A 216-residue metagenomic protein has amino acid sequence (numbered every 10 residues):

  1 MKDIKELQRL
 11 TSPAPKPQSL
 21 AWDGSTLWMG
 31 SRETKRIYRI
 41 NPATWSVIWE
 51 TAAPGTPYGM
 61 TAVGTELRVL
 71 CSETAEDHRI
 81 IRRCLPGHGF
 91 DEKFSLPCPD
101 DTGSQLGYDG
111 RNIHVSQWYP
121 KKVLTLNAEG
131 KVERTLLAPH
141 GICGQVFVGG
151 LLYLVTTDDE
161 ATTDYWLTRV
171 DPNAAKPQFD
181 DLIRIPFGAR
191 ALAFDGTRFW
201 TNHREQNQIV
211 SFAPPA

Functional and structural regions predicted by a protein language model:
R9-K35: Beta-strand-rich domains and repeat architectures in extracellular enzymes and scaffolds, especially beta-propellers
R9-P13, E50-A53, F94-P99, T135-H140 (+1 more regions): Surface loop/turn motifs at the tips and blade-to-blade linkers of beta-strand repeat domains
P15-L20, G55-V63, D100-Y108, H140-G149 (+1 more regions): Repeated scaffold domains used in trafficking and secretory/extracellular systems, primarily beta-propellers
T26, E66-R68, N112, L151 (+1 more regions): Conserved core beta-strand positions within WD40 beta-propeller blades
M29-T34, V69-D77, V115-P120, L154-T162 (+1 more regions): Conserved beta-strand positions in repeat-built beta-propeller and related beta-rich domains
R36-Y38, E76-R82, K122-L124, T162-T168 (+1 more regions): Structural motif
N41-W45, C84-H88, L126-K131, D171-A175 (+1 more regions): Short loop/turn segments that connect beta-strands within beta-propeller blades
R190-A216: Blade-level signature of beta-propeller repeat domains, shared across WD40, Kelch, NHL, RCC1 and BNR/Asp-box propellers
